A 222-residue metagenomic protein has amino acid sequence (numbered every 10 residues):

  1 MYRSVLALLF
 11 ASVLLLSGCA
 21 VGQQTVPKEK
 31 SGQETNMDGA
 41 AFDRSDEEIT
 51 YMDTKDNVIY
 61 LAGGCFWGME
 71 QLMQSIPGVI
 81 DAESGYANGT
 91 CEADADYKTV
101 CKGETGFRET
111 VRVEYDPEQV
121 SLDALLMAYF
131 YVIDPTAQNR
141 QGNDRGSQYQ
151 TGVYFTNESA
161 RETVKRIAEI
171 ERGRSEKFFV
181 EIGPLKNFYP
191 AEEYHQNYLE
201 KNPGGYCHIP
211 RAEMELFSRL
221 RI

Functional and structural regions predicted by a protein language model:
Y2, C19-I222: Flexible coil/turn and secondary-structure edge motifs
A7-S17: Bacterial N-terminal signal peptides
